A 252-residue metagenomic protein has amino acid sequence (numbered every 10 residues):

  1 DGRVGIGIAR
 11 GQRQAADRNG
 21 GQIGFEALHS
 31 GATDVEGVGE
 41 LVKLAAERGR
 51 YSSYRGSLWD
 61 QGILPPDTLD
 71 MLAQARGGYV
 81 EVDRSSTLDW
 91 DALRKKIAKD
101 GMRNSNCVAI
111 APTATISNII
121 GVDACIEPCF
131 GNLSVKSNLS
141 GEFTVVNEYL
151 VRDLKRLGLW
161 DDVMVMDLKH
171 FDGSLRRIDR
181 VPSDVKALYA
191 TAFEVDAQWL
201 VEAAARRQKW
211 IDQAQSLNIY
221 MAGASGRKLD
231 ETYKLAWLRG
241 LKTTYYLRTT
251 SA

Functional and structural regions predicted by a protein language model:
D1-V35: N-terminal low-complexity segments that are often proline-rich with Ser/Thr-Pro
R3, R18, E36-L41, Q215 (+2 more regions): Extended, hydrophobic alpha-helical segments in both membrane/secreted and soluble proteins
T33-S52: C-terminal amphipathic alpha-helical
A46, R50, W59, I63 (+3 more regions): Catalytic alpha/beta core of large soluble enzyme barrels
R55-G56: Nucleic-acid modification enzymes, centered on SAM-dependent nucleic-acid methyltransferases
